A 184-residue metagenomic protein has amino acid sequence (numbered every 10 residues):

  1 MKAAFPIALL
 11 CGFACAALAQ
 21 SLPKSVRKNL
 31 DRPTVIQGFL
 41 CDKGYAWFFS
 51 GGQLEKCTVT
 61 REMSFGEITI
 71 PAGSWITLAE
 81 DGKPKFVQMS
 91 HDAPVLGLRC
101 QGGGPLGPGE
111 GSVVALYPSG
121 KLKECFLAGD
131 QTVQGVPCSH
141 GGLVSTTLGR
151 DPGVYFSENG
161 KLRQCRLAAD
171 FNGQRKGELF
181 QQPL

Functional and structural regions predicted by a protein language model:
M1-A4: Positively charged n-region of N-terminal signal peptides that target proteins for export
P6-A14: Bacterial N-terminal signal peptides
C15-A19: Sec/Tat signal peptide C-region and signal peptidase I cleavage site
Q20-L184: Glycine/tyrosine- and acidic-biased, solvent-exposed loop/turn segments at the edges of beta-strands
